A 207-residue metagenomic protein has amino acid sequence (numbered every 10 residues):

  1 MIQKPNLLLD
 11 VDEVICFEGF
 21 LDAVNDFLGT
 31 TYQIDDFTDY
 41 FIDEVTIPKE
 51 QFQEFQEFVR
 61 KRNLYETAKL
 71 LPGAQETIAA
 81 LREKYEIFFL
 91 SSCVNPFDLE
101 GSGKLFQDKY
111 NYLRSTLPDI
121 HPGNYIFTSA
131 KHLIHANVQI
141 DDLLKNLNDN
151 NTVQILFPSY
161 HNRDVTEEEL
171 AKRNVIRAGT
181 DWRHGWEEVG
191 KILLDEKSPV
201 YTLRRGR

Functional and structural regions predicted by a protein language model:
M1-E54: Active-site neighborhood of HAD-like aspartate-dependent phosphohydrolases
D10, L90, F157-S159: Generic beta-sheet signal
V11, S91-V94, D142-L144: Short, well-ordered beta-to-alpha junction loops that form the rim of enzyme active sites and present histidine/acidic
T46-K61, I87-F88, V94: Short, basic/glycine-rich phosphate-binding loops at helix/coil junctions that contact nucleotide phosphates
K61-T67, V175-I176: A short acidic, glycine-rich active-site loop that binds or catalyzes chemistry on phosphate/adenosine moieties
Y65, K69, A74-F106, L113: Substrate-recognition element of Asp-dependent hydrolases with the DxDx(T/V) motif
E83, L99-R207: C-terminal cap/substrate-recognition subdomain and adjoining C-terminal extension of metal-dependent phosphatase-like
